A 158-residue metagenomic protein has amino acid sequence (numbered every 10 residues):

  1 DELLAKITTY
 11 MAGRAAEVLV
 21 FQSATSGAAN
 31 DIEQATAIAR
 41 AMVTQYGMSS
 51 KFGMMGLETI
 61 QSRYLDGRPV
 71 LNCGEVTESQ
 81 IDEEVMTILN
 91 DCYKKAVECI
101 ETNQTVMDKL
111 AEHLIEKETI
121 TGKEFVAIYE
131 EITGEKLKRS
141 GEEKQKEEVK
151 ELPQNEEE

Functional and structural regions predicted by a protein language model:
D1-E158: Soluble catalytic regions of large protease machineries
